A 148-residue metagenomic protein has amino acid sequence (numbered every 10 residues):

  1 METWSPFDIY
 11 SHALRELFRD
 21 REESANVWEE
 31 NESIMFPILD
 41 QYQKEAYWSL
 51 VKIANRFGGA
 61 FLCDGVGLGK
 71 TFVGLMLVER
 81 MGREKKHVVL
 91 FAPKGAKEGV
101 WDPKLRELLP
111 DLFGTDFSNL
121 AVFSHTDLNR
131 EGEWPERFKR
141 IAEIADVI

Functional and structural regions predicted by a protein language model:
M1-G65, F72-M81, I148: ATP-dependent helicase/translocase motor core
E23-P37, Q41, T71-V73, G82-I148: SF2 helicase/translocase NTPase motor core, specifically the RecA-like lobe 1 inter-motif segment between Walker
G65-V66, H87: Short, charged/polar low-complexity linear motifs in solvent-exposed/disordered segments
